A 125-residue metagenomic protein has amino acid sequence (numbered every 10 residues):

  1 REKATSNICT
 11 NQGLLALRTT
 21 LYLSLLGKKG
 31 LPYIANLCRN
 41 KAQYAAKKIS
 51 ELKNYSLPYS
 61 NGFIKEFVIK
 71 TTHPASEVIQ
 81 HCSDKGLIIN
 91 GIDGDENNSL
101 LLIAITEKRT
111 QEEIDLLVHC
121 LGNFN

Functional and structural regions predicted by a protein language model:
R1-K53, L57-S60, I64: Active-site C-terminal subdomain of aminotransferase-like
G13-L15, L21-K28, T72-A75, G94-E96 (+1 more regions): Short, glycine-/Ser/Thr-/acidic-enriched flexible segments
L31-P32, K41, K65-F67, A75-S76 (+2 more regions): Flexible loop/turn segments at secondary-structure boundaries
Y44-L52, E77-L87, C120-F124: Generic non-transmembrane alpha-helical segments
N54-K85: Conserved PLP-binding catalytic core of the aspartate aminotransferase-like
S60-G62, D84-L102: Conserved PLP cofactor-binding pocket of PLP-dependent enzymes
H81, D95-N125: PLP-dependent enzyme catalytic core of the Aspartate aminotransferase-like
